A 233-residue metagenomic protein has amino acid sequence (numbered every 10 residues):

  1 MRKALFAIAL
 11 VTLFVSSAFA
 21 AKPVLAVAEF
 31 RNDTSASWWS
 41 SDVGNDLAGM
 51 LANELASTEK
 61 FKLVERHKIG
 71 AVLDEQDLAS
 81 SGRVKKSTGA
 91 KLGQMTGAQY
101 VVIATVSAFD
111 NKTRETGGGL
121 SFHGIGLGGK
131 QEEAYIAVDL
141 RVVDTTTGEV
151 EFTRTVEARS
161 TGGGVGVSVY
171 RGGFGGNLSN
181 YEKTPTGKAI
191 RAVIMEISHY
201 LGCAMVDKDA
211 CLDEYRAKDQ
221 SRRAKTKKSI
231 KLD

Functional and structural regions predicted by a protein language model:
M1-A4: Positively charged n-region of N-terminal signal peptides that target proteins for export
F6-A7, M195: General helical structural elements
A7-S16: Bacterial N-terminal signal peptides
F14-V15, S41, G117: Hydrophobic alpha-helical membrane context
F19-K86, A90, M95, G162 (+1 more regions): A structural "domain/chain start" motif
A79-E151, E157, T161-N180, L232-D233: Surface-exposed short loop/turn segments
